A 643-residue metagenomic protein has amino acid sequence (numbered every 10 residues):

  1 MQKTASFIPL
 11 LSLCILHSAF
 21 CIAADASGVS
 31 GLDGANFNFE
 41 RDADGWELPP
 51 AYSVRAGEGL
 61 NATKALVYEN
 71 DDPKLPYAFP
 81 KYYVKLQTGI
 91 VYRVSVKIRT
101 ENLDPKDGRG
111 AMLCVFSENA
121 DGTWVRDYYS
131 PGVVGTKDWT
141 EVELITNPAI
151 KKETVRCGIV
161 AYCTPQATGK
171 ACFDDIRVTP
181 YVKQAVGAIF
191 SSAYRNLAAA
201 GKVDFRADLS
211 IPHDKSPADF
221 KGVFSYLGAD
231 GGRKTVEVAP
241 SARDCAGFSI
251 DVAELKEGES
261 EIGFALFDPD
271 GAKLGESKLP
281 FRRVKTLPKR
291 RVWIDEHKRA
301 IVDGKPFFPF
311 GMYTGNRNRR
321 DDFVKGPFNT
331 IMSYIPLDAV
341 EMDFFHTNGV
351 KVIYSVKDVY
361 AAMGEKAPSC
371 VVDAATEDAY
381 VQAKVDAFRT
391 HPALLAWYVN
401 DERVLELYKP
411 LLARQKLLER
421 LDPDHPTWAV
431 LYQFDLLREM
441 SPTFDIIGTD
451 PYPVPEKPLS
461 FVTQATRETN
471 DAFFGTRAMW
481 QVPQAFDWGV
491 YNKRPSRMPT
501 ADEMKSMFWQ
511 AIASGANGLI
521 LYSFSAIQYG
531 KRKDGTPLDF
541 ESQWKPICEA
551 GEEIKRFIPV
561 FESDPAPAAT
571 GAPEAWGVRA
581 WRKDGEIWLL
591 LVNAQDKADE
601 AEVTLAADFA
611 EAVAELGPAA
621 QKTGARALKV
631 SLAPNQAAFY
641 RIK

Functional and structural regions predicted by a protein language model:
A24-A246: Extracellular and organelle-lumenal recognition/adhesion modules and their flexible linkers in secreted
A272-V324: N-terminal carbohydrate-binding accessory modules
R317-E377, A383-K384, E406-P426, S460: Aromatic-lined substrate-binding rim segments of carbohydrate-active enzymes
M363-E365, N470-D502, Y529-G530: Active-site clefts of carbohydrate-active enzymes
Y380-P410, L431-L437, P442-P453: Active-site groove signature of glycoside hydrolases
Y491-E549: Aromatic/acidic polysaccharide-binding cleft in carbohydrate-active enzymes
A572-D608, N635: Carbohydrate-binding surface patches
G624-K643: C-terminal beta-strand-rich structural cap/linker in extracellular carbohydrate-active enzymes
